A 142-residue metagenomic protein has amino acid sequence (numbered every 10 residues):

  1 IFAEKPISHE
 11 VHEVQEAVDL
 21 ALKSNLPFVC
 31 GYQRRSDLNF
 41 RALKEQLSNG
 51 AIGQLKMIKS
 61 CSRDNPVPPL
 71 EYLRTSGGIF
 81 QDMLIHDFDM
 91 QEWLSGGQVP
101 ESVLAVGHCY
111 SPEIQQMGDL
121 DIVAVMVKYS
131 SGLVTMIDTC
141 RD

Functional and structural regions predicted by a protein language model:
I1-R35, G50: Beta-strand-loop-alpha-helix segment that lines the small-molecule cofactor/substrate pocket of alpha/beta enzymes
E16, A42-E45, D89-M90, A124: Alpha-helical elements of Rossmann-like donor-binding domains used by nucleotide-donor carbohydrate transfer enzymes
L26-P27, Q54, S131-T135: Short, well-ordered coil/turn segments that N-cap beta-strands
V29-Y32, I58-C61, A105: Short glycine/serine/threonine-enriched helix-capping/active-site loop that flanks the nucleotide-sugar donor pocket
L43-A51, G77: Short beta-strand and adjoining strand-loop segment in the mid-core of the Rossmann-like NAD(P)-dependent dehydrogenase
N49-K59, P100-E101: A short alpha-helix-loop-beta-strand transition element characteristic of N-terminal alpha/beta dinucleotide-binding
C61-L73: Pol beta-like nucleotidyltransferase catalytic core
L70-D142: Rossmann-like dinucleotide-binding domain that binds NAD(P)(H)
